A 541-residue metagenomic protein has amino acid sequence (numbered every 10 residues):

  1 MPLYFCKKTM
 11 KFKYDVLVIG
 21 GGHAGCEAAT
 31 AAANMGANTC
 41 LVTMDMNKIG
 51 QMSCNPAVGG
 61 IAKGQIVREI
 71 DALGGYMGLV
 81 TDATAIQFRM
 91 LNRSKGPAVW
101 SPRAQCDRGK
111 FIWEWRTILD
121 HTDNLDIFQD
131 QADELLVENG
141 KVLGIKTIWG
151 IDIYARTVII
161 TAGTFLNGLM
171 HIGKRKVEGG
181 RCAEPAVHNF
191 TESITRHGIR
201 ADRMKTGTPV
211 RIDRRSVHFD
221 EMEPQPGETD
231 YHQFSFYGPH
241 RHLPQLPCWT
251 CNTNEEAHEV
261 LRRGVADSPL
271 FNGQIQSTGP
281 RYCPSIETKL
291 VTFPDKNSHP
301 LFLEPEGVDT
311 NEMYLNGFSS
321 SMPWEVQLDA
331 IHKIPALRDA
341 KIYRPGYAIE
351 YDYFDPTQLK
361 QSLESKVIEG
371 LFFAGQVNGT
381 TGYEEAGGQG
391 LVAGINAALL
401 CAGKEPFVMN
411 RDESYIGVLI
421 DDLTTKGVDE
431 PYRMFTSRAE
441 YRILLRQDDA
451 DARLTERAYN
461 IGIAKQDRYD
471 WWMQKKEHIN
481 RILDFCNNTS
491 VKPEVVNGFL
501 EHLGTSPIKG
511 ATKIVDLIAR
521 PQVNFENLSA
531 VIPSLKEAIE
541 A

Functional and structural regions predicted by a protein language model:
K11-A24: Beta1/beta-strand and adjacent pyrophosphate-binding region of the FAD-binding site in flavoprotein oxidoreductases
K13, T30-E134, W149, T161-R181 (+3 more regions): Conserved N-terminal/central alpha/beta ligand/cofactor-binding core
I19, D152-G163: Short hydrophobic core segments
L136-D152: Conserved beta-strand-loop-beta-strand element in the redox core of flavoprotein oxidoreductases
E192-D202, E256-I275, F302-E304, F318-A348 (+1 more regions): Flavin-binding catalytic cores
Y314-T380, V408-D421: A glycine-rich dinucleotide-binding beta-alpha-beta segment and adjacent secondary-structure elements that constitute
A386-M409: Internal hydrophobic alpha-helix adjacent to the cofactor/substrate pocket in enzyme cavities
R438, T455-A541: Extended, charge-enriched "interface" segments that sit outside catalytic cores
